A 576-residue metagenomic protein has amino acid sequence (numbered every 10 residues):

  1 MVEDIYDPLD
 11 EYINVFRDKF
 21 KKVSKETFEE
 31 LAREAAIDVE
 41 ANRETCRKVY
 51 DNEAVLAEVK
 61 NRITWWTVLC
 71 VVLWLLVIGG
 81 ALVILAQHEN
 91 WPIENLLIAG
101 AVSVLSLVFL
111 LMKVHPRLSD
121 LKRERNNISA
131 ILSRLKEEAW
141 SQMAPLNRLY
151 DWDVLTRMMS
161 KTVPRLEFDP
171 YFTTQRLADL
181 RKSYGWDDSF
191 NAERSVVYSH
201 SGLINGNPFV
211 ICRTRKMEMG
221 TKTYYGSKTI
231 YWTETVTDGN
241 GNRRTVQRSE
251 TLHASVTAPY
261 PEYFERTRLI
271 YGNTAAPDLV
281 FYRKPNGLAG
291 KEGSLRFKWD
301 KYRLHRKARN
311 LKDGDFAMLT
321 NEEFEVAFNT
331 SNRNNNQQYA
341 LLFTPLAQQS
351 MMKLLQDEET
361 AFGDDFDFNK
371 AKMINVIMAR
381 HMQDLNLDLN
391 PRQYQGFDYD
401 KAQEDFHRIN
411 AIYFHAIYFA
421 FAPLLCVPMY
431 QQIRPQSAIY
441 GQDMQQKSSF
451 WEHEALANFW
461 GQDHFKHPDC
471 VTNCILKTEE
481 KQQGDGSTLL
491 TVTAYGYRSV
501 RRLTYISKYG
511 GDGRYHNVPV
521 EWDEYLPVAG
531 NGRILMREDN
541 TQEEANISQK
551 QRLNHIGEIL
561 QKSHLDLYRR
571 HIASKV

Functional and structural regions predicted by a protein language model:
M1-T64, L132-P164: Basic, amphipathic N-terminal segments
A35, N42, M112-G226: N-terminal topogenic membrane-targeting module
D51-N61, V68, E137-W140, A144 (+11 more regions): Generic surface-pattern signal
E58-L135: Transmembrane alpha-helical hairpins and terminal membrane-anchor modules
W65-W66, W74, W91, W140 (+7 more regions): A residue-identity detector for tryptophan
C70, Q87-N95, K182, L295 (+3 more regions): Acidic, low-complexity intrinsically disordered regions
R176-S507: Structured extramembrane domains adjacent to transmembrane segments
M444-V576: Charged, long alpha-helical assembly modules
